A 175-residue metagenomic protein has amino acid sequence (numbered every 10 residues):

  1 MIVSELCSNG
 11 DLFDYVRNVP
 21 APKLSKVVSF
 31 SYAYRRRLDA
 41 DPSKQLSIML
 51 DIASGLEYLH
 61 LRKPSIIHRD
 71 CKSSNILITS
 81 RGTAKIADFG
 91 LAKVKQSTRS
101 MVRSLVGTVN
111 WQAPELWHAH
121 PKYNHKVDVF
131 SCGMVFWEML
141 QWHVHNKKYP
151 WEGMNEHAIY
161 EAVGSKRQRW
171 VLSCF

Functional and structural regions predicted by a protein language model:
M1-D11: Conserved short submotifs of the Hanks-type protein kinase catalytic core that shape the nucleotide-binding pocket
S54-I66: Protein kinase catalytic-loop region centered on the HRD/HxD motif
K63-I78: Catalytic-loop of the protein kinase fold
V102-L116: Conserved activation segment of eukaryotic-like protein kinases, specifically the C-terminal portion of the activation
E115-K126: Conserved end of the kinase activation segment
